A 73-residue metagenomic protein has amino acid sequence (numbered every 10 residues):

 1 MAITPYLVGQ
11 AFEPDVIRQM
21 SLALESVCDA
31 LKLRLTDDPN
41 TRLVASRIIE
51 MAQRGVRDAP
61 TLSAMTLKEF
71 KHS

Functional and structural regions predicted by a protein language model:
A2-P39, V44, E69-S73: Charged interaction scaffolds used for protein-protein
L33-T36, R54-D58: Alpha-helical structural elements of signaling/regulatory helical domains
T41-R54: Amphipathic alpha-helical segments that form the core helices of the histone-fold
Q53, A59-S63, K68-K71: C-terminal structural segments of small proteins and small subunits
